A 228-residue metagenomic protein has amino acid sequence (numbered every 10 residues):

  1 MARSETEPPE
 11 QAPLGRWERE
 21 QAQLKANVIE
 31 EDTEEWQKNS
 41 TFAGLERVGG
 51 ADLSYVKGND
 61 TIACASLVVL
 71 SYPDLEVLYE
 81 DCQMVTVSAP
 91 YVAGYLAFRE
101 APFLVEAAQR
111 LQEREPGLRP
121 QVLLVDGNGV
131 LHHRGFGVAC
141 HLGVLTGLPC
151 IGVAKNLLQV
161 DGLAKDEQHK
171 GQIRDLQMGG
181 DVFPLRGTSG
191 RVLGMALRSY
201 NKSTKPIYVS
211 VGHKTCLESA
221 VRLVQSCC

Functional and structural regions predicted by a protein language model:
A2-K38, F42, L111, N156 (+1 more regions): C-terminal binding/interaction regions
K38-N39, S54-G58, C140: A generic local secondary-structure boundary/capping motif
E46-V56: Two-metal-ion RNase H-like nuclease active-site motif
K57-G117: A glycine-rich, hydrophobic loop/mini-helix early in the fold
G58, L131-R134, L158-G162, T204: Short, well-ordered, mixed-charge alpha-helical segments that flank or form enzyme active sites
P90-Y95, V125-H133, K205-V211: Flexible, glycine/proline-enriched loop segments at strand-loop-helix junctions that form or flank small-ligand binding
P102-L142, T146-L148, N156: Catalytic-site beta-strand/loop segments enriched in glycine and acidic/polar residues
